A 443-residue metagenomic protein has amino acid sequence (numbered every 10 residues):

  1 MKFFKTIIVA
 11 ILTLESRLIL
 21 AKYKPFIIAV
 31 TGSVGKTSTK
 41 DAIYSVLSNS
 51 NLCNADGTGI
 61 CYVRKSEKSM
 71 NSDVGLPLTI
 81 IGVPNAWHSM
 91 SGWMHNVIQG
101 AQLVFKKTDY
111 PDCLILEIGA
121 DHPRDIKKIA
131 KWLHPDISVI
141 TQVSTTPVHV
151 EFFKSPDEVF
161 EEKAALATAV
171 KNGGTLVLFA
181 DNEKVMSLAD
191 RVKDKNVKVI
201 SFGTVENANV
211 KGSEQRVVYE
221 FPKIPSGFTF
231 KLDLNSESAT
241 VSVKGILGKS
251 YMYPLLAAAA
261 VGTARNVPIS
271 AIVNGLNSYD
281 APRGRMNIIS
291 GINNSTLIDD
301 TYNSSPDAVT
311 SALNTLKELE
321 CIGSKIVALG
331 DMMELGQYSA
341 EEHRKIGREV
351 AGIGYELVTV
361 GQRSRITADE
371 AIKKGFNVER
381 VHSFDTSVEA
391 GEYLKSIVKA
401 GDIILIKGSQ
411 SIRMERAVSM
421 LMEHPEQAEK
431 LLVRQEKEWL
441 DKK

Functional and structural regions predicted by a protein language model:
M1-L12, K36, C53-A55, G59 (+5 more regions): ATP-dependent carboxylate-amine ligase
R17-Y23, S48-E161, A271: ATP-dependent carboxylate-amine ligase catalytic core
Y23-P25, P111, A130-K131, D136-T296 (+3 more regions): Acidic, Mg2+-coordinating active-site environments of NTP-dependent enzymes
I27-A29, L405: Short hydrophobic/aromatic beta-strand immediately N-terminal to the Walker A/P-loop
V30-D41: Glycine-rich phosphate-binding P-loop
T39-K40, G75, D125-I126, H149-V150 (+5 more regions): Short glycine-/acidic-enriched loop or helix-start segments at secondary-structure transitions that form or flank
D41-S45, A260: Active-site signature of alpha/beta-hydrolase-fold catalytic machinery across serine- and Asp/Cys-nucleophile hydrolases
D73-L76, P147-F153, N207-E214, G391-L394 (+1 more regions): Short, charged, surface-exposed secondary-structure boundary motifs
